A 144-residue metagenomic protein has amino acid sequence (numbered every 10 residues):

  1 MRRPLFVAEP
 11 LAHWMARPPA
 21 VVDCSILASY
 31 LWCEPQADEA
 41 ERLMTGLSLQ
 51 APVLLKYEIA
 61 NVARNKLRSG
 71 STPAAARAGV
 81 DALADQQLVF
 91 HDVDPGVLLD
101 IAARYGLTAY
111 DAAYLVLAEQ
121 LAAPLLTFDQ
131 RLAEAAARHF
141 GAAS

Functional and structural regions predicted by a protein language model:
M1-L54, K66-A75: Short, well-structured N-terminal submotif of metal-dependent ribonuclease cores
M1-P19, P52, L115-S144: Acidic, PIN/NYN-like endoribonuclease modules and their adjacent C-terminal/linker elements
V22, A51, D92, A109-A112 (+1 more regions): Short beta-strand scaffold positions
I26-L27, L55, V97, Y114 (+1 more regions): Alpha-helix capping/helix-boundary segments
E39, E58, E134-A135: Phosphate- and divalent-cation-binding pockets in alpha/beta enzyme and binding domains that engage nucleotide-derived
V53, R77-Y105: Acidic catalytic patch
E58-Q86: Active-site-proximal, substrate-binding regions of enzyme catalytic domains and RNA-binding/basic surfaces
